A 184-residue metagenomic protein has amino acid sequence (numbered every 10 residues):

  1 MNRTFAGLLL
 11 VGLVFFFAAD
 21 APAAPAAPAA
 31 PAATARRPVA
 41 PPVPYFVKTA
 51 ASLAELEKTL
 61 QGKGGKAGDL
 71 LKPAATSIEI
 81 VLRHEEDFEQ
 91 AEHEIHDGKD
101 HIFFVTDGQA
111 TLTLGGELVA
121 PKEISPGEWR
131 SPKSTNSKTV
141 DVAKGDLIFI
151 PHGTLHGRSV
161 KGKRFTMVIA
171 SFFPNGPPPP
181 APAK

Functional and structural regions predicted by a protein language model:
M1-T4: Positively charged n-region of N-terminal signal peptides that target proteins for export
G7-A18: Bacterial N-terminal signal peptides
A21-H93, K184: A short, N-terminal "cap"/entry segment at the start of jelly-roll beta-barrel domains of the cupin/DSBH fold
Q90-D97, S159-V160: Short histidine-centered beta-strand/loop micro-motifs that create catalytic or ligand/metal-coordination sites
D97-L112, G116-E117, I124-R130: Short, conserved beta-strand element in jelly-roll/cupin
L112-T113, I150, H156-K161: Short beta-strand His + acidic residue motifs that chelate non-heme Fe in jelly-roll/DSBH and cupin folds
I124-H152: Short acidic-glycine-tyrosine-enriched beta hairpin
G162-P180: A short hydrophobic beta-strand segment most commonly corresponding to one strand of the jelly-roll/cupin
